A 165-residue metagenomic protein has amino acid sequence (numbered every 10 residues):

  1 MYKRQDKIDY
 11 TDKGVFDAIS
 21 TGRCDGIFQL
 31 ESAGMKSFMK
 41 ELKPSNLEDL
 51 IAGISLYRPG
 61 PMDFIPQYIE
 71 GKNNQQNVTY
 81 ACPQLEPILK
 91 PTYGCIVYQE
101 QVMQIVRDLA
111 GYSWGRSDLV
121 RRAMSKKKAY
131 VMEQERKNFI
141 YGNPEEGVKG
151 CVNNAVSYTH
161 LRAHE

Functional and structural regions predicted by a protein language model:
K3-R162: Mg2+-dependent phosphoryl-transfer active-site scaffold
